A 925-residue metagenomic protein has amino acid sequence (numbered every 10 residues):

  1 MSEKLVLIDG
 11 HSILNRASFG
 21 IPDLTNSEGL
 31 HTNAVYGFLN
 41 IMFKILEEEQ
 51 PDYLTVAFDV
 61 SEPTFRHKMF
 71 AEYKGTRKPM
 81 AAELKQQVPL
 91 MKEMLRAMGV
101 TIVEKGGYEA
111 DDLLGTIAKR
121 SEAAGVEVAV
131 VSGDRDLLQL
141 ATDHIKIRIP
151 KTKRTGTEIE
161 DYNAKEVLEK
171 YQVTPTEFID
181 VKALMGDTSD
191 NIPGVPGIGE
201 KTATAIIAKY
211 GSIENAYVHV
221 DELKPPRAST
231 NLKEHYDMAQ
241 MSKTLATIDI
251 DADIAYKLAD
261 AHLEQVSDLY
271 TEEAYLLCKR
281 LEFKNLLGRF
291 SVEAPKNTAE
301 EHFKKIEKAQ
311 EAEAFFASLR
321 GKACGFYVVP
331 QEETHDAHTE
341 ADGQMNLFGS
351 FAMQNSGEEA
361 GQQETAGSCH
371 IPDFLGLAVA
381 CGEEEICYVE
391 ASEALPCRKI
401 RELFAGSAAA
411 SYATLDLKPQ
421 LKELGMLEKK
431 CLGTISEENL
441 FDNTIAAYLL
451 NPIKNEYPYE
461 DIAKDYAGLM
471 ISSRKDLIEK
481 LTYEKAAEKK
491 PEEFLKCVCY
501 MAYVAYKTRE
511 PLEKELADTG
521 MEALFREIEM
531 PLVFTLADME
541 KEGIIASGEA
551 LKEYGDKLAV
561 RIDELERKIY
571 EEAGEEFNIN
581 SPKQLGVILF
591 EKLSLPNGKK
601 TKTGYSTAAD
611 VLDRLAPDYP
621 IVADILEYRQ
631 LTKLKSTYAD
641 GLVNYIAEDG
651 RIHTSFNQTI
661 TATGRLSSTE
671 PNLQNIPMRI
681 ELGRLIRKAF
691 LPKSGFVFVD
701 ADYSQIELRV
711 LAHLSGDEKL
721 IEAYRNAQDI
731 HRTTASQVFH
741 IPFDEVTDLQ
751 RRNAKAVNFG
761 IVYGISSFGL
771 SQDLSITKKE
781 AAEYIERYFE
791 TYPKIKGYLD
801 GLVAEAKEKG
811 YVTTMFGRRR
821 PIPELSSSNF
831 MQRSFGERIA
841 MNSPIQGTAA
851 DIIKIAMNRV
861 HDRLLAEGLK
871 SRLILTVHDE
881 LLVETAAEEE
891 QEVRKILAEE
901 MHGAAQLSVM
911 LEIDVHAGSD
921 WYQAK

Functional and structural regions predicted by a protein language model:
S2-E3, P22-N26, G75-D253: Extended two-metal-dependent nuclease catalytic cores across DNA- and RNA-processing enzymes
L5-V6, R16-T55, A71-E72, T76-E83 (+3 more regions): Conserved RNase H-like, two-metal-ion catalytic cores of nucleic-acid enzymes
S18, E72-Q86, D143-V173, S229-N231 (+1 more regions): Short alpha-helix plus adjacent loop in nuclease-associated cores
H235-A391, A487-M678, L691, V697 (+7 more regions): Conserved "right-hand" nucleotidyltransferase catalytic core of DNA-directed polymerases
A380-E383, Y412, D416, L450-L481 (+2 more regions): Function-dense linear segments that define catalytic or interfacial modules in macromolecule-processing proteins
E484-K485, K541, N597, A639 (+7 more regions): Conserved catalytic core of nucleic-acid polymerases
L516-I528, L532, I852, A856-V877 (+1 more regions): Active-site palm subdomain of RNA-directed nucleic acid polymerases
V560-R567, E571-A623, E790-R838, N842 (+2 more regions): C-terminal polymerase-core module
